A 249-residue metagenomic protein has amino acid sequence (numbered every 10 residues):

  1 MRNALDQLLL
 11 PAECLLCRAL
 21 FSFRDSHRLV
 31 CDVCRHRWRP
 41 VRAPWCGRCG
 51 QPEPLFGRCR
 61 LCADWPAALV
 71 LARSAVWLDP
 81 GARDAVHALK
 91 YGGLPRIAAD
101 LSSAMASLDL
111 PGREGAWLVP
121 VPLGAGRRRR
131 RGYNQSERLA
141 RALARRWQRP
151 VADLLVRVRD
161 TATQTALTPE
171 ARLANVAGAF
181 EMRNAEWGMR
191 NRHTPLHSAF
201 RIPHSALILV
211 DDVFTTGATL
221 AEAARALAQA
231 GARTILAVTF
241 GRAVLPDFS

Functional and structural regions predicted by a protein language model:
M1-S249: Glycine-rich phosphate/pyrophosphate-handling loop used in enzymes and phosphotransfer proteins
